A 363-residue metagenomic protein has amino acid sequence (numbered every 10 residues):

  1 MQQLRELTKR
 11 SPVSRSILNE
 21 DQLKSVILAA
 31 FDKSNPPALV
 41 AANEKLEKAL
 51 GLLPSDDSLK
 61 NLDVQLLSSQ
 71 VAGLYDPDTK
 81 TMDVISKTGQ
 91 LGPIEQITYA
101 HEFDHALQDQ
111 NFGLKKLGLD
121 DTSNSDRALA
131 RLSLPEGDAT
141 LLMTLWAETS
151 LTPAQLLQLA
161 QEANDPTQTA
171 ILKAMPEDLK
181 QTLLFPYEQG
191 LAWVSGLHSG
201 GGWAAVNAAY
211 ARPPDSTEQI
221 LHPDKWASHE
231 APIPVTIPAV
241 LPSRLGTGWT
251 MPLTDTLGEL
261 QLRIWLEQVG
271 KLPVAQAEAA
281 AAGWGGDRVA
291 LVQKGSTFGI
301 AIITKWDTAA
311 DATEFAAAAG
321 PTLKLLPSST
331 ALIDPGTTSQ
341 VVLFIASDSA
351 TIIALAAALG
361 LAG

Functional and structural regions predicted by a protein language model:
M1, I97-L114, A139-T140, V194: Active-site recognition of the HExxH zinc-binding catalytic motif
Q2-L91: Auxiliary, metal-adjacent structural segments of Zn-dependent hydrolase domains
Q3-L4, A170-I303: Pan-zinc metallopeptidase signature
R10-A30, D120-D126, L156-T167, R212-D215: Acidic helix-start/capping segments at beta-turn-to-alpha-helix junctions
M82-A100, R127-A130: Short pre-active-site segment immediately N-terminal to the catalytic Zn-binding motif
D109-K115, L119-A160: Post-HExxH zinc-binding segment in Zn-dependent metallohydrolases
L141-Q168, H198-R212: Short helix/loop segments within enzyme catalytic domains that coordinate or immediately flank catalytic cofactors
G285-G363: C-terminal soluble interaction/assembly domains
